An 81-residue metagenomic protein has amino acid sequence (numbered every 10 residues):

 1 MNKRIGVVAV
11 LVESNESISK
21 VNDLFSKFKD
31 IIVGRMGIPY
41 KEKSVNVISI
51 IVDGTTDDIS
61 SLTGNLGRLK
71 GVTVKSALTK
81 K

Functional and structural regions predicted by a protein language model:
M1-K81: Long, contiguous binding/interaction regions
